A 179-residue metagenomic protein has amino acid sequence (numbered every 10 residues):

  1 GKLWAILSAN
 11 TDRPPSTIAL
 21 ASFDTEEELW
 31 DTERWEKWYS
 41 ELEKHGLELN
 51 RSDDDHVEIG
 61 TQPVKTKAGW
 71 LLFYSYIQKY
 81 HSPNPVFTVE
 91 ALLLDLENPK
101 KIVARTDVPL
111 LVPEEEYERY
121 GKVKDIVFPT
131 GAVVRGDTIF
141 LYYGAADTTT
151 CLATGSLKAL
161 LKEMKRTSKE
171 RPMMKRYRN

Functional and structural regions predicted by a protein language model:
G1-D55, V64-K122, G136-I139, Y143-N179: Beta-rich carbohydrate-recognition and catalytic domains
I59-Q62, F128-G131: Beta-propeller and closely related beta-sheet repeat lectin domains
